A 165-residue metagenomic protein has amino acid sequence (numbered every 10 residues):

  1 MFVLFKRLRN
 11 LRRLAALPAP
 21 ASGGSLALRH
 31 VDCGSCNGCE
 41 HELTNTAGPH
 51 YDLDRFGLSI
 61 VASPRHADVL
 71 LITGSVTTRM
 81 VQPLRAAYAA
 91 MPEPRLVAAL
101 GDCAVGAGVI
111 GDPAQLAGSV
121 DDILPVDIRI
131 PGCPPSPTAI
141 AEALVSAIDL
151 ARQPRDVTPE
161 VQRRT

Functional and structural regions predicted by a protein language model:
M1-R55, S59-R65, A89, E93-R95 (+3 more regions): Iron-sulfur (Fe-S) cluster-binding modules
A62, H66-V76: Short, well-ordered secondary-structure micro-motifs within conserved domains or adaptor modules
I72-G74, L100, G132: Short His-Asn-centered micro-motif
V76-A114: Helix-loop-strand module that forms the ligand-binding subsite of alpha/beta enzymes
